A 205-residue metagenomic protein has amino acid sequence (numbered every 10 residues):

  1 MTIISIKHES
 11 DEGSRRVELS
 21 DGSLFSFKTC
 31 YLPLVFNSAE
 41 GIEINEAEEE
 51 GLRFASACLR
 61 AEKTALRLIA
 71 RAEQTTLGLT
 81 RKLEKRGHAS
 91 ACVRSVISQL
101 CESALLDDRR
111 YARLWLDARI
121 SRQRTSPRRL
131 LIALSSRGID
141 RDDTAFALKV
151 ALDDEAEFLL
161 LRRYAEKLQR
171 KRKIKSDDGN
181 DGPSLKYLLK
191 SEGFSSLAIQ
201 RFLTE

Functional and structural regions predicted by a protein language model:
M1-E205: An alpha-helical, amphipathic repeat domain used for nucleic-acid recognition, typified by the mTERF helical solenoid
